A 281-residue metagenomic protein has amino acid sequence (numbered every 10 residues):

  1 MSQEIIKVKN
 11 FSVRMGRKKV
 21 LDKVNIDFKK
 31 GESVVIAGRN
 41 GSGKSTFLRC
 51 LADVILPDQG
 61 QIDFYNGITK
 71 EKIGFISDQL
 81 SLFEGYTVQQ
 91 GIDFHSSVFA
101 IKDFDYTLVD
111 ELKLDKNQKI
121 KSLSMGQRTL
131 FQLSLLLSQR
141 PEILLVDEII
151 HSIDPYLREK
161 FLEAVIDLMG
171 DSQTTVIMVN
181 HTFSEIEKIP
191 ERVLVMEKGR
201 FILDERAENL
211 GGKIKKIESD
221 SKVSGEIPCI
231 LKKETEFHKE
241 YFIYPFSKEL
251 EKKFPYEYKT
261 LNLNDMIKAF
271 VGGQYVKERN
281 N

Functional and structural regions predicted by a protein language model:
A37-R39: The feature captures the beta-strand-to-loop junction immediately N-terminal to the Walker
A52: Helix-to-loop junction immediately C-terminal to a conserved catalytic motif
G60-E71: Conserved ABC transporter NBD signature motif
Q79-F131: ABC-family P-loop ATPase nucleotide-binding domains
L144-E148: Catalytic Walker B motif of ABC-type/P-loop ATPase nucleotide-binding domains
L162-V176, H181-I243: ABC transporter nucleotide-binding domain
L231-N281: C-terminal coupling/interaction segments
